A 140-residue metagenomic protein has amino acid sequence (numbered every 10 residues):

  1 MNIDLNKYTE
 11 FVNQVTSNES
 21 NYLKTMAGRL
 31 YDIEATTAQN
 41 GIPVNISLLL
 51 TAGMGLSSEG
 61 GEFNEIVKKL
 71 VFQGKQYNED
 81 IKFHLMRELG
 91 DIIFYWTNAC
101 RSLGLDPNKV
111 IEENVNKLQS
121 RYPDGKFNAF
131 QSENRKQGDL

Functional and structural regions predicted by a protein language model:
M1-L89, I93-L140: Flexible "arm" and connector segments at domain edges
